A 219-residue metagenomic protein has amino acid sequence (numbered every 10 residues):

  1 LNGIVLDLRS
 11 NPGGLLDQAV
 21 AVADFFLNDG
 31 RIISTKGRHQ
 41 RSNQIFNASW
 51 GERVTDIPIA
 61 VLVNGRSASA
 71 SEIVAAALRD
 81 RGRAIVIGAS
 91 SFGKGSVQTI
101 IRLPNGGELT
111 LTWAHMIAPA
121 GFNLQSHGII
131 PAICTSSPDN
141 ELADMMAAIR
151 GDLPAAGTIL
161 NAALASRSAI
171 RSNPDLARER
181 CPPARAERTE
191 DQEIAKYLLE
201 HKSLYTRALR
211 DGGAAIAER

Functional and structural regions predicted by a protein language model:
L1-R219: C-terminal "post-core" interaction segments
